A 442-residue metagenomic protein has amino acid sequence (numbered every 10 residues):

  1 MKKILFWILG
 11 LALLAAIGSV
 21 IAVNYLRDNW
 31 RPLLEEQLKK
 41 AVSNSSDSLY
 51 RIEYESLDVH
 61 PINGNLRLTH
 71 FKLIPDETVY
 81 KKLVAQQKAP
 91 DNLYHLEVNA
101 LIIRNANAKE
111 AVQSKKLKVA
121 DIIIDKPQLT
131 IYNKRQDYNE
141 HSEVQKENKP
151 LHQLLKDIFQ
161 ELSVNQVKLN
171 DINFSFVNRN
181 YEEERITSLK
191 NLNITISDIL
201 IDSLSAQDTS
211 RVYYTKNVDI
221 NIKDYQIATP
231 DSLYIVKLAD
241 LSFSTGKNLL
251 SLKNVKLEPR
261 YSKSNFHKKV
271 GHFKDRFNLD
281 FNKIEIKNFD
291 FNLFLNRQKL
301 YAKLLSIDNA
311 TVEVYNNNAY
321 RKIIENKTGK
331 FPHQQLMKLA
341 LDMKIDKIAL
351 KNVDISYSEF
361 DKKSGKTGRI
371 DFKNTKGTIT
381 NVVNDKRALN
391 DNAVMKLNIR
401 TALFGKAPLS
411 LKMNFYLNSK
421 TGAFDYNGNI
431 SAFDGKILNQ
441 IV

Functional and structural regions predicted by a protein language model:
M1-R27: Hydrophobic membrane-targeting and insertion signals
I4, L11, A15, A108-E110 (+4 more regions): Elongated, acidic membrane-bridging lipid-handling scaffolds and related periplasm/extracellular "bridge/tunnel" systems
S19-I131, V164, N180-E182, N191-N282 (+2 more regions): Terminal hydrophobic membrane-targeting helix
P75-E77, P259-S262, K322-I323, K366 (+2 more regions): A short local loop/turn or secondary-structure capping micro-motif enriched for an aromatic residue
K134, N316-N317: Pre-NBD coupling/linker segments of ABC/ABC-like ATPases
Q136-V144, Y320-K327: Flexible, surface-exposed loop regions and adjacent strand-edge segments of Gram-negative outer-membrane beta-barrel
L257, D308, N414-Y416, N429-S431: Outer-membrane beta-barrel pore domains and translocons
K269-H272, G428-S431, K436-V442: Strand-loop-strand
